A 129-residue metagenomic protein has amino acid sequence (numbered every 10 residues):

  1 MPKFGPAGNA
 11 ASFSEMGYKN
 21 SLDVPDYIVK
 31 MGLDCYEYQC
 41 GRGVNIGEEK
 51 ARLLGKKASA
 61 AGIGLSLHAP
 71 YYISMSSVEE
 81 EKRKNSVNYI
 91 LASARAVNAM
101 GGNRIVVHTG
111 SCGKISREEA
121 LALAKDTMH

Functional and structural regions predicted by a protein language model:
M1-A92: N-terminal pre-domain/capping segments
S59, S76-H129: Active-site acidic/histidine proton-transfer and metal-coordination neighborhood in alpha/beta enzyme cores
